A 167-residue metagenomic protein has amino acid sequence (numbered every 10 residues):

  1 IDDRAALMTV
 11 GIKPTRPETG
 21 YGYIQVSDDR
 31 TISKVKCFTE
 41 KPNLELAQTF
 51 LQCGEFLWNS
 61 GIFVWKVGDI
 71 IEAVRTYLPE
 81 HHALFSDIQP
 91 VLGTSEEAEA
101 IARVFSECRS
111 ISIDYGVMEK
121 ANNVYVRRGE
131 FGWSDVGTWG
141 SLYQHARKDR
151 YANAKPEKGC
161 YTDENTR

Functional and structural regions predicted by a protein language model:
I1-F105, Y125: Conserved core of the sugar-phosphate nucleotidyltransferase
V67-R167: Left-handed beta-helix
